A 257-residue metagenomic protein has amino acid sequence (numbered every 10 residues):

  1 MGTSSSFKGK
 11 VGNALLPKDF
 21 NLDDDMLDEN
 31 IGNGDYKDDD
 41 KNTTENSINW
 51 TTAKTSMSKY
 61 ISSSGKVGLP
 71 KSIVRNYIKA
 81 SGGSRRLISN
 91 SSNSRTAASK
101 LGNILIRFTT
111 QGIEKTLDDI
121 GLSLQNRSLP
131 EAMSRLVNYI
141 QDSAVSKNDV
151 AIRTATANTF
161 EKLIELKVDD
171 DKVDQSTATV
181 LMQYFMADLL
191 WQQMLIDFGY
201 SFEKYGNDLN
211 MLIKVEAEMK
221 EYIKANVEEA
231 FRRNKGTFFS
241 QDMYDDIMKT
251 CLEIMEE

Functional and structural regions predicted by a protein language model:
M1-R86: N-terminal leader/presequence regions that precede the main folded/catalytic core
S6, L16, S62, K66 (+15 more regions): Generic surface-pattern signal
V11, D23-L27, A53, M57-I61 (+6 more regions): Generic hydrophobic, helix-prone segments enriched in Leu/Val/Ile
N13, N21, N30-N33, N42 (+11 more regions): Detector for Asparagine
D23, N49, P70, T109 (+6 more regions): Serine/threonine-rich low-complexity intrinsically disordered regions
V67, K71, N126, P130 (+9 more regions): Alpha-helix N-cap/helix-initiation sites
I78, G82-F185: Long amphipathic alpha-helical segments with strong coiled-coil/leucine-zipper propensity
V180-F185, Q192-E257: Alpha-helical oligomerization segments
